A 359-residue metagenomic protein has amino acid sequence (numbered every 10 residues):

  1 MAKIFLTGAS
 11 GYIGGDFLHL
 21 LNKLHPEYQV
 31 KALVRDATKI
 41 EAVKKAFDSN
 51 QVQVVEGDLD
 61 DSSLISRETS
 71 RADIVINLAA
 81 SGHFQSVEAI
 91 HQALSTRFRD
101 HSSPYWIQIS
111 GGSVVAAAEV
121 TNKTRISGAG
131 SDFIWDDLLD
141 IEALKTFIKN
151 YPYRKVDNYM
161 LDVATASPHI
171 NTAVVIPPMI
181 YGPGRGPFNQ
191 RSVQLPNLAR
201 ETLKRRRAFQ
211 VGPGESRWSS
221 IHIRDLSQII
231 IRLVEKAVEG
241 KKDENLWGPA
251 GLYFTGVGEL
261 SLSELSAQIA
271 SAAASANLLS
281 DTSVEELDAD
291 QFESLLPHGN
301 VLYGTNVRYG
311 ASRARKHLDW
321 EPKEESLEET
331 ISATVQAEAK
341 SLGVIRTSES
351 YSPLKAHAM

Functional and structural regions predicted by a protein language model:
A2-P26: N-terminal Rossmann NAD(P)H-binding glycine-rich loop of SDR-like oxidoreductase domains
Y28, E325-M359: Amphipathic terminal alpha-helices
V34-D100: NAD(P)H-binding glycine-rich loop region in Rossmannoid oxidoreductase-like domains and their noncatalytic homologs
A93-K155, A173, P183: Conserved Rossmann-fold NAD(P)-dependent oxidoreductase catalytic core, especially the SDR/UDP-sugar
D157-G186: Conserved beta-loop-beta element that borders a ligand/cofactor-binding pocket
G182-P196, L233-L252: Glycine/proline-rich active-site loop of Rossmann-fold NAD(P)-dependent oxidoreductases
N197-R224, I229-R232, N245: A conserved pocket-lining segment of Rossmann-fold NAD(P)-dependent short-chain dehydrogenase/reductase
E244-N245, L252-G310, E324: Terminal hydrophobic/aromatic helix or amphipathic segment near a protein terminus
